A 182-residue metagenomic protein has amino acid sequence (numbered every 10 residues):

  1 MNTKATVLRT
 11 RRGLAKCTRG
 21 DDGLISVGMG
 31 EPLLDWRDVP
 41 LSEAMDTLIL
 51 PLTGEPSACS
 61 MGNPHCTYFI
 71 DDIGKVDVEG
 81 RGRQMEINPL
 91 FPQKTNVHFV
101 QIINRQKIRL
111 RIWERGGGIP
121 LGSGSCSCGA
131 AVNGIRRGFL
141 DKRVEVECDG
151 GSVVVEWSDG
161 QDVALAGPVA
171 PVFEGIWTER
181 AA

Functional and structural regions predicted by a protein language model:
M1-L121, G129-A182: Active-site proximal loop and beta-alpha junction motif in alpha/beta enzyme cores
